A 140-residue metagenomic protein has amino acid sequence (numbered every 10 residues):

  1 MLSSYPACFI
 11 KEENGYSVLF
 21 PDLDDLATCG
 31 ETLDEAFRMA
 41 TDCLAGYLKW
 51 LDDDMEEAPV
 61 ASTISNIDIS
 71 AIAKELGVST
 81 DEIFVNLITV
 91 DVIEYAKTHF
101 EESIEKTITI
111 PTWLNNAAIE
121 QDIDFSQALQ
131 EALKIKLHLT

Functional and structural regions predicted by a protein language model:
M1-N14, L19, A27, F84 (+2 more regions): N-terminal segment of the canonical double-stranded RNA-binding domain
L2-S4, A45-I108, W113-Q121, Q127 (+1 more regions): Short, charged, surface-exposed hinge/linker loops at domain edges that act as mobile lids or interdomain connectors
P21, E31, E120: Surface loops and adjacent helix of pleckstrin homology
P21-D24, P111: Short, proline-centered helix/strand-breaking motifs
D24-E35: A short, exposed loop/beta-hairpin motif centered on an aromatic-Gly-Thr core
D25, N116, I135: Active-site micro-motifs of SAM-dependent methyltransferase domains
E35-A45: A short, charged, amphipathic alpha-helix used as a generic interaction element across diverse proteins
